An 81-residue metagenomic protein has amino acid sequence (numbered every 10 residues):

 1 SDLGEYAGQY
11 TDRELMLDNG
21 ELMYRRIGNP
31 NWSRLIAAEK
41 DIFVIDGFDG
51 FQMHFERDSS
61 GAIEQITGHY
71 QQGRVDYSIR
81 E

Functional and structural regions predicted by a protein language model:
S1-E81: Peripheral terminal and inter-domain segments
